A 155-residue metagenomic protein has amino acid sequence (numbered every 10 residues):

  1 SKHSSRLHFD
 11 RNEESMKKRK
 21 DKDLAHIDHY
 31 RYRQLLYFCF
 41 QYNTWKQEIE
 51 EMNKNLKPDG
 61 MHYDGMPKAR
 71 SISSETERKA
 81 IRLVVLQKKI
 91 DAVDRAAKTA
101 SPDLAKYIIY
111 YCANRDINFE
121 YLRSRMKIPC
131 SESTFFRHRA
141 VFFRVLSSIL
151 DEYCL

Functional and structural regions predicted by a protein language model:
S1-T99, K127, E152-L155: N-terminal interaction/assembly modules
K88, P102-D103, R137: Short amphipathic alpha-helical segments
D94, I109, R144: A cross-family signal for key residues in well-ordered alpha-helices that form functional helical elements
A100-N118: Short amphipathic alpha helix immediately N-terminal
R115-S133: Helix-turn-helix DNA-binding module
F135-I149, Y153: DNA major-groove recognition helices of helix-turn-helix
